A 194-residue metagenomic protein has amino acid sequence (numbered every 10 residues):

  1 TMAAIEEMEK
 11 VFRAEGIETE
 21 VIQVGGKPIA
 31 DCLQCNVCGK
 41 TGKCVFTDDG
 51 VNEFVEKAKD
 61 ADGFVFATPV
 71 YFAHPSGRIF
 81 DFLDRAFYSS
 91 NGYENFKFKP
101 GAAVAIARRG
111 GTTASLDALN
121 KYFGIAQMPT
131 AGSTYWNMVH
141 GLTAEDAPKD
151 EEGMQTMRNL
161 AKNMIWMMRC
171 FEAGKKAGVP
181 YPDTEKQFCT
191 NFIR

Functional and structural regions predicted by a protein language model:
T1-E15: N-terminal beta1-alpha1 ligand-phosphate binding loop
I17-K27: A short beta-strand-loop structural module common to alpha/beta enzyme folds
K27-K59, E185-R194: Cysteine-cluster motifs in flexible loop/terminal segments that predominantly coordinate metals
A30-C32, G77, L142-T143, K176: Short Asp/Glu-rich motifs
G42-Y135: Helix-loop-strand module that forms the ligand-binding subsite of alpha/beta enzymes
T47, P129-R194: Glycine-rich phosphate/pyrophosphate-binding loop and the adjoining helix
